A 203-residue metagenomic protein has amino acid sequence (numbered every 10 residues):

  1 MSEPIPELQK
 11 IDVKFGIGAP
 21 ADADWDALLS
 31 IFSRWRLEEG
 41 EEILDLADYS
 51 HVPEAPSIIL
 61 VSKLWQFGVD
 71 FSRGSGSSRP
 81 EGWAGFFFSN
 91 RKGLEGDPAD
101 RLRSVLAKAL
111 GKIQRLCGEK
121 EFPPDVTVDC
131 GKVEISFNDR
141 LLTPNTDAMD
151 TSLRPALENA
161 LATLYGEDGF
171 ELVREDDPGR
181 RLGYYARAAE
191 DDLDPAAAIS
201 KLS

Functional and structural regions predicted by a protein language model:
M1-P4, S57-I58, Q66-G68, E121-P124 (+1 more regions): Catalytic micro-motifs at enzyme active sites that drive phosphoryl/nucleotidyl and oxygen chemistry
M1-S50, L141-S203: C-terminal interaction module
P6-G16, S78-E95, T127-D139, G179-G183: Glycine-rich, often proline-containing surface loops adjacent to acidic residues and nearby aromatics that form
D45-S62, R101-K112: Short charge-dense sequence patches
V52-K92: A glycine-rich, hydrophobic loop/mini-helix early in the fold
V69-R79, P98-S104, K108, L193-S203: Extended Gly/Ser/Thr-rich low-complexity repeat segments, especially those forming or decorating extracellular
G93-V133: Surface-exposed beta-loop interaction hotspot
K120-P144, S200-S203: Amphipathic, soluble alpha/beta structural segments
